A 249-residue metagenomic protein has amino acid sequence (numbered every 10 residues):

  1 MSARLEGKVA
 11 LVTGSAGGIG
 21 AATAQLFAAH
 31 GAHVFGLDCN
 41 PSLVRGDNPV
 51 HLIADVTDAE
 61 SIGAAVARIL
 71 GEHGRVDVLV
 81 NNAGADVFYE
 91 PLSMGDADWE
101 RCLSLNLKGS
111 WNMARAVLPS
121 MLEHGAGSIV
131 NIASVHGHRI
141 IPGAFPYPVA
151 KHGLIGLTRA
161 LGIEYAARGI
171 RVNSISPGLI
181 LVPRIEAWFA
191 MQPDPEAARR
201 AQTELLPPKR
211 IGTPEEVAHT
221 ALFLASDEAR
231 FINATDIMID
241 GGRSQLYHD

Functional and structural regions predicted by a protein language model:
S2, E6, R139, L222 (+1 more regions): Short C-terminal tail/terminal secondary-structure segment of NAD(P)H-dependent dehydrogenase/reductase domains
V9, A16-G17: Conserved glycine-rich cofactor-binding loop
E90-L92, D98-L103, Q202: Substrate-binding pocket helix/loop in short-chain dehydrogenase/reductase
A114, A150, T158: Active-site helix of classical SDR
P119, I163-A167, R230: Alpha-helical segment proximal to the catalytic Tyr-Lys
S134: Residue(s) in the substrate-gating loop at a strand-loop-helix junction that position the organic substrate next
V172, P177-A187, I239: Short, flexible catalytic-loop segment of classical short-chain dehydrogenase/reductase
